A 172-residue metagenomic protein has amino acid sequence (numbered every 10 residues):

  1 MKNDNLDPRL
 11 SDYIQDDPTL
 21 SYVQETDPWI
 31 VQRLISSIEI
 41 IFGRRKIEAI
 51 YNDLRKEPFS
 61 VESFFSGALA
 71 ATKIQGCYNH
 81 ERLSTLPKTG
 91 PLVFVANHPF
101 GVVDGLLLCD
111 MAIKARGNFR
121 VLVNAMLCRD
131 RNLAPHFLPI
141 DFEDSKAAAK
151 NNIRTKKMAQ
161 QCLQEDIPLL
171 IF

Functional and structural regions predicted by a protein language model:
M1-L92, G105-L107, K114-R116, A134-P135 (+1 more regions): Membrane-anchoring hydrophobic helices of lipid-metabolizing enzymes
A71-F172: Soluble catalytic domains of membrane acyltransferases
